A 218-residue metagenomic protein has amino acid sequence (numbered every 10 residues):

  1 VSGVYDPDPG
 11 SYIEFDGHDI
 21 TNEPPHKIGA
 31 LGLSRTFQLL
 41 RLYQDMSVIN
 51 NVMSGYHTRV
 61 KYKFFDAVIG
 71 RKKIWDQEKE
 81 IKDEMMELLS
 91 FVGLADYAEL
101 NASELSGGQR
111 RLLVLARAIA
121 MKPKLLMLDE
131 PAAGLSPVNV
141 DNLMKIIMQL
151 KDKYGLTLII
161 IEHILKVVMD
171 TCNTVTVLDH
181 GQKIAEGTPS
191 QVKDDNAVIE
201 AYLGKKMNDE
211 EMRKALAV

Functional and structural regions predicted by a protein language model:
G10-H18, L31: Conserved ABC transporter NBD signature motif
F64-Y97, K145-M148: Conserved ABC ATPase "signature" region
N101-L105: Conserved ABC ATPase signature
K122: Conserved catalytic motifs of ABC-family nucleotide-binding domains
L126-E130: Catalytic Walker B motif of ABC-type/P-loop ATPase nucleotide-binding domains
V168-D170: A short, surface-exposed alpha-helical micro-motif characterized by mixed small hydrophobic and charged/polar residues
